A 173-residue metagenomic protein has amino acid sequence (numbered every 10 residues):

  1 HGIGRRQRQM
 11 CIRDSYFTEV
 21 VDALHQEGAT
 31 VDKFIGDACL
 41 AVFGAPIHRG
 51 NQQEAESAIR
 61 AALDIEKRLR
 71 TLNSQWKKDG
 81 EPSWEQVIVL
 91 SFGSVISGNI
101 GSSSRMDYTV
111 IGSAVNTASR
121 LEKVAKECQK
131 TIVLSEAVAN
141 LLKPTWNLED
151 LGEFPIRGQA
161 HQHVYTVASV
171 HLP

Functional and structural regions predicted by a protein language model:
H1-I12: Single conserved hydrophobic/aromatic residue that forms the stacking wall/gate of nucleotide- or nucleobase-binding
D14-A29, A45, R49-I88, F92 (+1 more regions): Alpha-helical scaffold within the catalytic cores of cyclic-nucleotide enzymes
V31-F34: A short pre-motif secondary-structure segment
G36-L40: Short beta-strand/turn "edge" motifs
V95-S97, A118, V124-P173: Cytosolic regulatory/linker segments at or just downstream of nucleotide-handling modules in signal-transduction
N99-S102: Cytochrome P450 core scaffold surrounding the K-helix E-X-X-R motif and the conserved "meander" helix-loop region
